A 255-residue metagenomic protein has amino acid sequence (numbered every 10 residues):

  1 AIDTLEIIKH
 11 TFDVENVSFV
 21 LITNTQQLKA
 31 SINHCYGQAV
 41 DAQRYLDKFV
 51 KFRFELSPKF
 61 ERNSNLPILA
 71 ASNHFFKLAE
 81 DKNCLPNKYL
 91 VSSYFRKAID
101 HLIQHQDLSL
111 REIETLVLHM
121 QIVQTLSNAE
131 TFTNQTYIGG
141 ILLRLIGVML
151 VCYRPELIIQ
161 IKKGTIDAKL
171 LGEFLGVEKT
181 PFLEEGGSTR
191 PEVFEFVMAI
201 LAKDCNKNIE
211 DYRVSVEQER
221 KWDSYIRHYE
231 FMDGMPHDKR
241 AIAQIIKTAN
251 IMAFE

Functional and structural regions predicted by a protein language model:
A1-I2, S18, L102-D107: Short, charged/polar micro-motifs that form catalytic or ligand-binding hotspots
I2-L90: The catalytic "switch" region of P-loop NTPases
A42-D47, A70-N83, S109-V117, V151 (+1 more regions): A short, terminal or domain-edge coil/loop segment
N87-K88, L102-Q106, F231-D238: Generic alpha-helical structural element
N87-Y94, E112: Helix-boundary capping/turn motifs
K97-I166: C-terminal helical "lid" subdomain and adjoining coupling/linker elements of P-loop NTPases
L170-L171: Activity-critical C-terminal alpha-helical subdomain
K179-E255: Charge-biased C-terminal accessory regions appended to nucleic-acid-, cytoskeletal NTPase
